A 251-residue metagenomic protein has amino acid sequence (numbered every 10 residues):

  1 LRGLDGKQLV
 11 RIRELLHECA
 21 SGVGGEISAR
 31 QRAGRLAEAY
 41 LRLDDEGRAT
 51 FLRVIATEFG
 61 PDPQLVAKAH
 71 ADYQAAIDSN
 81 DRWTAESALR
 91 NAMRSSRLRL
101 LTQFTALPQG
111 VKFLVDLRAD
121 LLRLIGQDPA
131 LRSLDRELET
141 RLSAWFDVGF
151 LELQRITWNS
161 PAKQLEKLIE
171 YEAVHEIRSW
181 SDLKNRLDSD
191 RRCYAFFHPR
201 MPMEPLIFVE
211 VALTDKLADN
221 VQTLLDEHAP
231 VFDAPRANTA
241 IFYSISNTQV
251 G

Functional and structural regions predicted by a protein language model:
L1-G251: Extended, composition-driven regions rather than compact fold-specific motifs
